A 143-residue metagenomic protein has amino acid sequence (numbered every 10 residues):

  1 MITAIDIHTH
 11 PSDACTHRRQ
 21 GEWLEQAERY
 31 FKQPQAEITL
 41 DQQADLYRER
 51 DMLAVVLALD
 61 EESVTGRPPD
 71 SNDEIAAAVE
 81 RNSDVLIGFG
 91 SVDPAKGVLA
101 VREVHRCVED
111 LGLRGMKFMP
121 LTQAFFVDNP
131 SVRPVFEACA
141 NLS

Functional and structural regions predicted by a protein language model:
M1-L59, G66-R67: An N-terminally biased module of ancient metal coordination in phosphate/nucleic-acid-related enzymes
L53, E62-S143: Active-site gating/metal-coordination segments in enzymes
